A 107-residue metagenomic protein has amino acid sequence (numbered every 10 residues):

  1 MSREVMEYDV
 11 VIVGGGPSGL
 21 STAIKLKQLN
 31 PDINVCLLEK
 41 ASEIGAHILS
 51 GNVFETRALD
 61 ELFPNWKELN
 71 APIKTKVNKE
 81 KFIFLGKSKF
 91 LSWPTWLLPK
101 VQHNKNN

Functional and structural regions predicted by a protein language model:
V5-C36: N-terminal Rossmann-like FAD-binding beta1-loop-alpha1 element of flavoenzymes
L29, K40-K87: N-terminal FAD cofactor-binding segment of flavoenzymes
K89-P94: Short acidic/His/Gly/Ser-rich catalytic and metal-binding motifs that mark active-site loops of diverse hydrolases
W96-L98: A short glycine/small-residue-enriched secondary-structure motif
K100-N107: Short beta-strand to alpha-helix junction loop
